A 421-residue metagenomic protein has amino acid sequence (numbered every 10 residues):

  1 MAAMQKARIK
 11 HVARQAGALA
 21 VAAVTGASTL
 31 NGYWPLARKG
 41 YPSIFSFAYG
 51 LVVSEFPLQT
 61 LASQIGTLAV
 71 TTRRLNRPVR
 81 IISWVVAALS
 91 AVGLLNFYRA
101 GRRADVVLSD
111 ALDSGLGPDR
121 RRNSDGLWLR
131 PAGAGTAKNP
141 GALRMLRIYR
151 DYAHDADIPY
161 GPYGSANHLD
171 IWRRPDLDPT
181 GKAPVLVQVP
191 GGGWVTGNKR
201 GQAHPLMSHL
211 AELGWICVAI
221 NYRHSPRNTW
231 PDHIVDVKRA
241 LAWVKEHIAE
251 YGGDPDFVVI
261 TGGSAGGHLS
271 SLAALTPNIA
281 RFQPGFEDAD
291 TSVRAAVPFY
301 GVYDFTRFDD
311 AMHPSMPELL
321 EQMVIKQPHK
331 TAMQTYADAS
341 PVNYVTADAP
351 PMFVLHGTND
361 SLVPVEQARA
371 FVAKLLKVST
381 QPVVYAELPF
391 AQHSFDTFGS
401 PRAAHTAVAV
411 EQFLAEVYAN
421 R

Functional and structural regions predicted by a protein language model:
A2-R421: Alpha/beta-hydrolase superfamily serine-hydrolase fold, recognizing
